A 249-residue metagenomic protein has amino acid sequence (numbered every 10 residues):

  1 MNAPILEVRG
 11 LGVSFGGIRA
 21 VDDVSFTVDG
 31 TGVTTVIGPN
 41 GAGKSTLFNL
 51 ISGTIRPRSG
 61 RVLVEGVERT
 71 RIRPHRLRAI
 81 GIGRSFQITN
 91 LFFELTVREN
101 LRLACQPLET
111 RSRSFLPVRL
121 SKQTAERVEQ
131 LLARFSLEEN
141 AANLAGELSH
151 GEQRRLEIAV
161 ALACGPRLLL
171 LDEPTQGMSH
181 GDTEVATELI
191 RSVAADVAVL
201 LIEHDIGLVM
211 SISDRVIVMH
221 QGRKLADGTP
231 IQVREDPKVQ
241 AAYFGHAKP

Functional and structural regions predicted by a protein language model:
N2-P249: Glycine-rich phosphate-binding loops of nucleotide-dependent enzymes
